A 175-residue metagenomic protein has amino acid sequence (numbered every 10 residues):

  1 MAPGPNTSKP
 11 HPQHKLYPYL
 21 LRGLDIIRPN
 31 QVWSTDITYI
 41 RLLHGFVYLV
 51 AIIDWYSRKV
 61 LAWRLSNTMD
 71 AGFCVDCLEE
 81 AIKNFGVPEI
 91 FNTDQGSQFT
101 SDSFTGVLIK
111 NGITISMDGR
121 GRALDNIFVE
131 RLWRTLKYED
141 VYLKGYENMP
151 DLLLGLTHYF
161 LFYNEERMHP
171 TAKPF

Functional and structural regions predicted by a protein language model:
M1-P29: Basic, flexible linker segments flanking DNA-binding modules in nucleic acid-interacting mobile-element proteins
L21, D36, I52, R58 (+8 more regions): Mobile genetic element proteins and their domesticated derivatives, centered on retroelements and DNA transposons
R22, I26-L61, N67-M69: An active-site-proximal beta-strand-loop segment
T38, I53-Y56, R64, D94-G96 (+2 more regions): Anionic group-transfer/hydrolysis microenvironments
G45, W63-F85, T100: Active-site beta-loop-alpha junctions of metal-dependent nucleic acid enzymes, especially the RNase H-like/DDE
L49, D70, C74, T100 (+2 more regions): Hydrophobic (often cysteine-bearing) scaffold residues that line and stabilize catalytic clefts of nucleotide/cofactor
V87-S101, G119-G121, K173-F175: Acidic/histidine-rich, metal-coordinating catalytic segments
T105-S116, G121-D125, V129-T171: Charged alpha-helix within mobile-element recombinases
